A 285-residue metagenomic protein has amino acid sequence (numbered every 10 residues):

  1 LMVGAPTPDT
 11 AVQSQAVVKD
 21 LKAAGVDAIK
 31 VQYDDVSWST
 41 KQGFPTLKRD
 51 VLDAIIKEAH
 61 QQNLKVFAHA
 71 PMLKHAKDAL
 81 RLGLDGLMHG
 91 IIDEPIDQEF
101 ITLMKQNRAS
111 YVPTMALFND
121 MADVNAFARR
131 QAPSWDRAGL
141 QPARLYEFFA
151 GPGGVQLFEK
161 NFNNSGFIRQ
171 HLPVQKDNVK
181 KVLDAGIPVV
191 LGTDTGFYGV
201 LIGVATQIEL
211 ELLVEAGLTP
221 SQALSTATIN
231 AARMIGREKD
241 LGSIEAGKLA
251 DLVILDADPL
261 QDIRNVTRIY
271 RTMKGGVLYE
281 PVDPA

Functional and structural regions predicted by a protein language model:
L1-A16, F44, K65, A70: Active-site mouth loops of central-metabolism enzymes
D9, A16-T46, I91-A216, V282: Active-site neighborhoods of metal-dependent hydrolases
K19, D53-K57, K77-L80, I101-T102 (+3 more regions): Alpha-helical segments flanking ligand/cofactor-binding loops in enzyme cores
G25, A59, H69, L87 (+8 more regions): Divalent metal-coordination and catalytic microenvironments
F44-A68, M104, R108-P113: Alpha-helix-loop-beta-strand connector modules within alpha/beta enzyme cores
L64-L82, G86: Functional cores that coordinate and move charged inorganic groups
L84-E94, T272: Short hydrophobic/aromatic-enriched beta-strand-loop microsegments
P173, L201-V204, T219-L224, R233-I269: Acidic, glycine-enriched loop/beta-strand segments at the rims of small-molecule binding/catalytic pockets
